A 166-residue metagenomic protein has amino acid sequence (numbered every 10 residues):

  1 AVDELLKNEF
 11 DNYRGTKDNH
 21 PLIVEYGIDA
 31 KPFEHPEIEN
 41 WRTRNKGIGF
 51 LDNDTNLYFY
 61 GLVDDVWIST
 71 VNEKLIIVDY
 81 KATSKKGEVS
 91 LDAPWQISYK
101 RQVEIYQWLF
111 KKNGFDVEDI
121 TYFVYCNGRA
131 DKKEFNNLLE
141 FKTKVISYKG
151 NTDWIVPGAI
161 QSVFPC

Functional and structural regions predicted by a protein language model:
A1, K86-I97, F141-Y148: Short histidine-centered catalytic/ligand-binding loop motif
A1-V71: Metal-dependent nuclease catalytic cores that hydrolyze phosphodiester bonds in DNA/RNA, characterized by
E9, Y13, Q102-I105, W154 (+1 more regions): Alpha-helical scaffold elements adjacent to nucleotide-binding pockets in ATP/GTP-utilizing enzyme cores
K46-D52, K81-P94: Short acidic, glycine/Ser/Thr-rich loop/turn "cap" segments at secondary-structure junctions
Y58, Q96-Y99: Hydrophobic alpha-helical segments and helix-packing faces
F59-S90, I105-Y106: Conserved catalytic cores of phosphodiester-cleaving nucleases, focusing on short active-site segments
Y99-K111: An active-site-proximal "capping" alpha-helix that borders the catalytic cofactor pocket
W108-C166: Metal-dependent nuclease catalytic regions and adjoining charged, substrate-binding loops involved in nucleic-acid end
